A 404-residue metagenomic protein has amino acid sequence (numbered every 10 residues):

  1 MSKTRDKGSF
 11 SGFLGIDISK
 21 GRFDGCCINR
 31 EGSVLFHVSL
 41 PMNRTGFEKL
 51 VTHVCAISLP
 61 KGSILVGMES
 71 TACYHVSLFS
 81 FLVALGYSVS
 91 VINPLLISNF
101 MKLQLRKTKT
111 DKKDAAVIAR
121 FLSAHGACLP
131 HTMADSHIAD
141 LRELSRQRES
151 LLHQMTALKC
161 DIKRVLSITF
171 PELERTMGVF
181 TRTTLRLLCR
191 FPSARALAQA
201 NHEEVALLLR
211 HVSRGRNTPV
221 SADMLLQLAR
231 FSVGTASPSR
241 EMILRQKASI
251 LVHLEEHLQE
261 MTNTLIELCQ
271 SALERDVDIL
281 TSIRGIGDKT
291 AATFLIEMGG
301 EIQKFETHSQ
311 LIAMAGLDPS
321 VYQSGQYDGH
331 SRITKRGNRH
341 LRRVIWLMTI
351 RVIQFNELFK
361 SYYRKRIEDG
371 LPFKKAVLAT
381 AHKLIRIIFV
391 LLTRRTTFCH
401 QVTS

Functional and structural regions predicted by a protein language model:
M1-S404: A detector of single, family-specific signature residues that are central to catalytic or substrate-handling motifs
